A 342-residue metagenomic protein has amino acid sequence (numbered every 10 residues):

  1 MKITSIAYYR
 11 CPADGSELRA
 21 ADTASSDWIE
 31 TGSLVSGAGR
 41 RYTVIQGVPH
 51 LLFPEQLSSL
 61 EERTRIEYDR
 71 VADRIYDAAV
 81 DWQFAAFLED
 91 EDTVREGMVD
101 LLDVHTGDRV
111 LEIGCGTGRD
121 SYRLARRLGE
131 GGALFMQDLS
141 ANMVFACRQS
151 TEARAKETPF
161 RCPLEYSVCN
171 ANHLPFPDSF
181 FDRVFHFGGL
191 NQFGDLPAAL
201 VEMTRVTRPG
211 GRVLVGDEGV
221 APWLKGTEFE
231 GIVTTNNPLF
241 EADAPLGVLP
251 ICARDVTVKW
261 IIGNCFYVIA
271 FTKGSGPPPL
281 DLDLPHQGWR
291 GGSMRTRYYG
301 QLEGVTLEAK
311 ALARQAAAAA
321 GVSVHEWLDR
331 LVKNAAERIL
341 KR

Functional and structural regions predicted by a protein language model:
S25-A78, R338: N-terminal, positively charged/glycine-rich alpha-helical extensions of SAM-dependent methyltransferases
L52-H105, R119-R123, A146, A153: Conserved class I S-adenosyl-L-methionine
R109-H173: Class I SAM-dependent methyltransferase SAM/SAH-binding core
N172-R183: A short acidic, Gly/Pro-enriched loop at the edge of an enzyme's catalytic core that lines a small-molecule cofactor
P197-P209: A short glycine-rich, Lys/Arg-flanked "PGG" loop and its adjoining helix->strand segment in the class I
R212-N237: Conserved class I S-adenosyl-L-methionine
N236-A253, Y267: Short alpha-helix
L302-E303, A313, A317-K333: Short amphipathic alpha-helical segments
